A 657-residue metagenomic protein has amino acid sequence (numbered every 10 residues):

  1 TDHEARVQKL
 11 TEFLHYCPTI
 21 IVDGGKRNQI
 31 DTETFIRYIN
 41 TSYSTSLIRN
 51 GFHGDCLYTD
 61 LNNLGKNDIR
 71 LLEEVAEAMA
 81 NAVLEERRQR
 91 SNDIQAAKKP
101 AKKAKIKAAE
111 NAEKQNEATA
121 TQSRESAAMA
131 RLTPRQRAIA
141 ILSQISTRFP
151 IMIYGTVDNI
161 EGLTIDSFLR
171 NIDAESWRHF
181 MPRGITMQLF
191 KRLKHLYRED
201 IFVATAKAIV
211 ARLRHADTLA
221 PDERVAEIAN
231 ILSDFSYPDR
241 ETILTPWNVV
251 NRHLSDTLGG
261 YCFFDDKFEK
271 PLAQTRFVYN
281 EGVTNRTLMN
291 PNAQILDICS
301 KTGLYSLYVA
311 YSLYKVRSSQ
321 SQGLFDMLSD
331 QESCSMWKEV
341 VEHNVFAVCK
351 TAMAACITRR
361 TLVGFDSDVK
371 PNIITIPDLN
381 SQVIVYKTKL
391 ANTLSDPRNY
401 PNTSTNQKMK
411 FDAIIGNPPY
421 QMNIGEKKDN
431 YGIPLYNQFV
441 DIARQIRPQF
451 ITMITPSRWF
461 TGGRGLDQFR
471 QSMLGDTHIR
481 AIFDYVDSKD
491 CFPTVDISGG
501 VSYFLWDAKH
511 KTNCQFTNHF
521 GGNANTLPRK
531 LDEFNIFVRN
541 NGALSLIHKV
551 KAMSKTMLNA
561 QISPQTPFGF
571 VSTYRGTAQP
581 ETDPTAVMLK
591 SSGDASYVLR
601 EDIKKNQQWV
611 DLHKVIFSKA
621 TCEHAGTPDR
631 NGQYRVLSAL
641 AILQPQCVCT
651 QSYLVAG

Functional and structural regions predicted by a protein language model:
T1-E74, N81, E85, Q89 (+1 more regions): C-terminal substrate-recognition regions of SAM-dependent nucleic acid methyltransferases
E4-I106, S123-M336, F346-T361: Class I S-adenosyl-L-methionine
S233-E241, I295, V341-N344, G425 (+1 more regions): Glycine- and acidic
D265, C299-S300, V309, I415-P418 (+2 more regions): Glycine-rich, histidine-containing beta strand-loop boundary motifs that form or position
A293, D412, Q449, K614: Conserved acidic residues
E342-G364, M422-D490, S502-W506: Conserved Class I SAM-dependent methyltransferase catalytic core
V348-T351, I357-S404: S-adenosyl-L-methionine
L394-I433: Mobile, glycine- and charge-enriched loop segments and immediately flanking short secondary-structure elements within
